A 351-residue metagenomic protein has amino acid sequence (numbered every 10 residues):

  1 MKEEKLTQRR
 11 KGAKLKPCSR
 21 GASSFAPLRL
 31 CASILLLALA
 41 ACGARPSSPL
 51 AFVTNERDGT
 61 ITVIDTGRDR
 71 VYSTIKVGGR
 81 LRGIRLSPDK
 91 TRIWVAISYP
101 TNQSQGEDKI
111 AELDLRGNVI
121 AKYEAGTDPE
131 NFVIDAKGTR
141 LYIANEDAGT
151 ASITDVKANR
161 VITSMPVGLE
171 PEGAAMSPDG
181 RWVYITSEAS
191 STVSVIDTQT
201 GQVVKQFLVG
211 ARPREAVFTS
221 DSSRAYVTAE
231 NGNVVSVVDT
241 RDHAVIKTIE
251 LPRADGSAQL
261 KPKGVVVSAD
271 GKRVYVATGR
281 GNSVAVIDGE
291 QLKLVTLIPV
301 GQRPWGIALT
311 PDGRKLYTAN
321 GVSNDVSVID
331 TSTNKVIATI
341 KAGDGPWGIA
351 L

Functional and structural regions predicted by a protein language model:
M1-A41: Intrinsic disorder/low-complexity segments
L39-L351: Predominantly soluble domains enriched in secretory-pathway, periplasmic, or organellar proteins
